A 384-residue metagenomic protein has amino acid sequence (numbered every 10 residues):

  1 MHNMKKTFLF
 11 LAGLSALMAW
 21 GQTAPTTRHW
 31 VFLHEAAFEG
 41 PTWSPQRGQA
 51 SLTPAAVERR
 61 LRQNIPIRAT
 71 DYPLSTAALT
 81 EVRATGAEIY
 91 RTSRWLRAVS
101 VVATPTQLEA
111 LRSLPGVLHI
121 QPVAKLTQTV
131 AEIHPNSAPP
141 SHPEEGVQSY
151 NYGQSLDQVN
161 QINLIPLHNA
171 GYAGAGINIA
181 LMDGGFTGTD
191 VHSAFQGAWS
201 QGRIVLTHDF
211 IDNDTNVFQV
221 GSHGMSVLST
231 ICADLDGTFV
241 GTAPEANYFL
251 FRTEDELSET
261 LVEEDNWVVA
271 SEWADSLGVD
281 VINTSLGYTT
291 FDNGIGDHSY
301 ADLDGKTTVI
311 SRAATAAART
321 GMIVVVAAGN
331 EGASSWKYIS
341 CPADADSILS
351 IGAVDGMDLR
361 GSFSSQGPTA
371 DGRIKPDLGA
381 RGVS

Functional and structural regions predicted by a protein language model:
M1-P25: Bacterial Sec-dependent N-terminal signal peptides
Q22-A138: Inhibitory N-terminal propeptides of secreted protease zymogens
A24-T26, W43, H119, S155 (+7 more regions): Subtilisin-like serine protease catalytic core
V31-A36, T92, A103-T104, V123 (+9 more regions): Active-site-proximal beta-strand/loop segments in catalytic clefts of secreted hydrolases
T42-S44, S113, P122, V130-N136 (+5 more regions): Short, solvent-exposed loop/turn and secondary-structure capping segments
Y90-R91, A103, Q107-L108, A131-L181 (+5 more regions): N-terminal domain-start motif of subtilase-like serine proteases
Y248, E272-D304, A327: Short acidic, glycine-rich surface-loop motifs adjacent to enzyme active sites
E264-W267, F291-S299, V326-I348, G352-K375 (+1 more regions): Active-site-adjacent substrate-recognition loops and nearby beta-strands within hydrolase catalytic domains
